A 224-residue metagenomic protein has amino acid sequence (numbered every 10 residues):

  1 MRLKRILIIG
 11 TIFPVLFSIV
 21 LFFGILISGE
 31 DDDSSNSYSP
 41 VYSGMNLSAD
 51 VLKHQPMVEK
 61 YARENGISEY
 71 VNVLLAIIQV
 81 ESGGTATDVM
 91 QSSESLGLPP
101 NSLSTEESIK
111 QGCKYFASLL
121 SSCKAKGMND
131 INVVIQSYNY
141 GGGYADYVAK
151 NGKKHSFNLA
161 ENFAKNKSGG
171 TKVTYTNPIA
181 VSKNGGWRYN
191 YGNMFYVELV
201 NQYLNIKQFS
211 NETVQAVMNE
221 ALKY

Functional and structural regions predicted by a protein language model:
R2-V51, P99-K110, K114, S118-K223: Non-catalytic cell-wall polysaccharide-engagement segments
V58: Active-site histidine-acidic residue metal-binding/catalytic motifs, centered on HxH/HExxH-like signatures
A62-V71, K126: Short, charged helix-capping/linker segments at alpha-helix termini
E69-L74, D88, D130, V134: Residue-level detector of well-ordered alpha-helical segments, enriched for hydrophobic/aromatic packing positions
A76-T85, Y140-G143, K223: Glycine-rich, acidic and aromatic/proline-enriched surface loops and short helix-turn segments that act as binding
T85-L96: Glycine- and aromatic-rich loop/turn segments at beta-sheet edges
